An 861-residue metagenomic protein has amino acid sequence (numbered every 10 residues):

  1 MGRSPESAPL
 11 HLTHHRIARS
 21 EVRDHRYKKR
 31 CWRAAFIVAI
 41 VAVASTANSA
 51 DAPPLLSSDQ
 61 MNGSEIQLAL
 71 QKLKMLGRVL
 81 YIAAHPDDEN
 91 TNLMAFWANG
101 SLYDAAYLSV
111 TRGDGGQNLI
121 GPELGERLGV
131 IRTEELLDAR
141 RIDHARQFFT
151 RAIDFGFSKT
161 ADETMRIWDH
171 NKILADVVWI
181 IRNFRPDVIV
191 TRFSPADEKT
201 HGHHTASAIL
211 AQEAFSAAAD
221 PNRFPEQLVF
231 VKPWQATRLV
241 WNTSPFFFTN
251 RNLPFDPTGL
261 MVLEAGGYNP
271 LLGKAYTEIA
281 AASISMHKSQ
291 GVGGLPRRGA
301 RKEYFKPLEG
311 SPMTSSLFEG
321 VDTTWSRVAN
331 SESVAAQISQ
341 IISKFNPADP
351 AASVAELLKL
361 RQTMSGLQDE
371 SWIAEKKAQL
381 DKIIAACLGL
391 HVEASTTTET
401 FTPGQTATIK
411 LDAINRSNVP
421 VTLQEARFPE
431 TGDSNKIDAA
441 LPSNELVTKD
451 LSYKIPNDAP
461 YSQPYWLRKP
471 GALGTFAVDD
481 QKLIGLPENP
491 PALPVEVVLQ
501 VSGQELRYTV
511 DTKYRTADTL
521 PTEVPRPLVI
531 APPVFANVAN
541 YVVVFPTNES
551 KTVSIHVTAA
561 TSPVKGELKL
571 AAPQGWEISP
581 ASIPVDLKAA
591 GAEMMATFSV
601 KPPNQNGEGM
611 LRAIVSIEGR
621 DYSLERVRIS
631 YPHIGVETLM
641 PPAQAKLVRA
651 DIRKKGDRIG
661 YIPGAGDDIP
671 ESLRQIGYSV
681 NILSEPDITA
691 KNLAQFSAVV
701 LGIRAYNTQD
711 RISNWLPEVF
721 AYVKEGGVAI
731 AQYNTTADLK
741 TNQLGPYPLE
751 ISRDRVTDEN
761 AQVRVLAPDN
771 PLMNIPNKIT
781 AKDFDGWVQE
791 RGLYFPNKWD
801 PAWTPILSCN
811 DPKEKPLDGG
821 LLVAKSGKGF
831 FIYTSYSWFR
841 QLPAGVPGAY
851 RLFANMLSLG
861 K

Functional and structural regions predicted by a protein language model:
S7-A8, S20-H25: Short, low-complexity intrinsically disordered segments enriched in A/P/G/S/L with frequent Arg, especially at protein
A34-S45: Bacterial N-terminal signal peptides
A50-P225, V240, P245: Active-site beta-strand->loop->alpha-helix modules in alpha/beta enzyme cores, enriched in Gly/His/Asp(Glu)
L56, E65, A217-H391: The feature marks non-catalytic terminal segments
S395-V648, R653-K654: Long beta-sheet-rich domains in secretory-pathway and surface-associated proteins
D621-G702, T735, R840, S858-K861: Aromatic-Pro/Gly-enriched surface loop or interdomain linker that acts as a lid/target-recognition segment
R704-D785: A glycine-rich, often tryptophan-bearing local segment used as a flexible ligand/cofactor-contacting loop or short
R753-G845: Catalytic beta-strand/loop cores that center a nucleophilic Ser/Cys/Thr and support acyl-enzyme chemistry
